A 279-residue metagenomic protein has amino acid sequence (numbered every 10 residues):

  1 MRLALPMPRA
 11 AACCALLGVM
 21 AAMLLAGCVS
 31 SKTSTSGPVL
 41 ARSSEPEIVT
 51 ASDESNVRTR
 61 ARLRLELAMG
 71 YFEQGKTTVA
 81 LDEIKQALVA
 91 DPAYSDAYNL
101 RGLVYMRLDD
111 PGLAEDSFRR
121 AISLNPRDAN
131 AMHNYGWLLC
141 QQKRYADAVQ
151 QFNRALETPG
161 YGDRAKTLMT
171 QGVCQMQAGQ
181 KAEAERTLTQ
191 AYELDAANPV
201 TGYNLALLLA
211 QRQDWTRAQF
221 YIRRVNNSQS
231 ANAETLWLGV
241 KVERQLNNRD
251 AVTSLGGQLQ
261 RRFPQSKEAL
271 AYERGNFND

Functional and structural regions predicted by a protein language model:
C28-K85, V89, E273, D279: N-terminal leader/linker segments that initiate helical-solenoid repeat arrays
K32-S52, N227-D279: Terminal, low-structured helical/coil segments at or just beyond the last alpha-helical repeat
E54, A61, S95-D96, A129-N130 (+4 more regions): Helix-start (N-cap) detector for alpha-helical repeat units in TPR-like alpha-solenoids, especially tetratricopeptide
N56, A90, L124, T158-G160 (+3 more regions): Structural marker of alpha-solenoid helical repeat scaffolds
G75-D82, L108-R120, K143-R154, A178-T187 (+2 more regions): Structural signature of tandem alpha-helical TPR/SEL1-like repeats, specifically the intra-repeat loop/turn
Q86-A87, R120-A121, R154-E157, Q190-A191 (+2 more regions): Canonical positions in the second alpha-helix
